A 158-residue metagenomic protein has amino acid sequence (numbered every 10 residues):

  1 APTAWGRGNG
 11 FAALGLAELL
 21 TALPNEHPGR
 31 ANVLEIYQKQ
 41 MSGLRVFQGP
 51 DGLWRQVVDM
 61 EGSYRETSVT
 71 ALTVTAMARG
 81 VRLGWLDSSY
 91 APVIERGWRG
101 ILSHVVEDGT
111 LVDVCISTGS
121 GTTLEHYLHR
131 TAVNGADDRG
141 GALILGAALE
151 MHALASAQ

Functional and structural regions predicted by a protein language model:
A1-L14, N25, G29-V33, L53-A71 (+2 more regions): Solvent-exposed loop and edge beta-strand segments that line ligand/cofactor-binding and catalytic clefts
A13, L20-P24, V81, H152: Alpha-solenoid repeat junctions
G15, L19, V33-I36, Q40 (+5 more regions): Alpha-helical packing segments of well-folded alpha/beta enzyme cores
L16, Q48, C115: Short, small-residue-rich loop/turn micro-motifs
L34-G52, V93-T110: Long, well-ordered core segments of solenoidal/helical folds
Y64-R65, V69-Q158: CBM-like carbohydrate-recognition segments
